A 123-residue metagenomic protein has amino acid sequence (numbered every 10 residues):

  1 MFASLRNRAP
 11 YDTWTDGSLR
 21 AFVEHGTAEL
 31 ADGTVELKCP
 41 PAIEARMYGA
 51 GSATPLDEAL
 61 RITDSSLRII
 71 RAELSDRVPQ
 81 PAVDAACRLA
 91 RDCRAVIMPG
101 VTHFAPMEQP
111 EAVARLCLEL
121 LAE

Functional and structural regions predicted by a protein language model:
F2-N7, R20-V23: An amphipathic alpha-helix signature
L5, V113, C117, L121: Hydrophobic "lid"/C-terminal helical patch of Rossmann-like NAD(P)-dependent dehydrogenase/epimerase domains
R8-D16: Short arginine-rich
G17-R20, T27-L89, R94-I97: Conserved serine/cysteine hydrolase catalytic core
R94, A122-E123: Alpha/beta-hydrolase fold catalytic core
M98-A114: Catalytic histidine-centered segment of alpha/beta-hydrolase-like enzymes
